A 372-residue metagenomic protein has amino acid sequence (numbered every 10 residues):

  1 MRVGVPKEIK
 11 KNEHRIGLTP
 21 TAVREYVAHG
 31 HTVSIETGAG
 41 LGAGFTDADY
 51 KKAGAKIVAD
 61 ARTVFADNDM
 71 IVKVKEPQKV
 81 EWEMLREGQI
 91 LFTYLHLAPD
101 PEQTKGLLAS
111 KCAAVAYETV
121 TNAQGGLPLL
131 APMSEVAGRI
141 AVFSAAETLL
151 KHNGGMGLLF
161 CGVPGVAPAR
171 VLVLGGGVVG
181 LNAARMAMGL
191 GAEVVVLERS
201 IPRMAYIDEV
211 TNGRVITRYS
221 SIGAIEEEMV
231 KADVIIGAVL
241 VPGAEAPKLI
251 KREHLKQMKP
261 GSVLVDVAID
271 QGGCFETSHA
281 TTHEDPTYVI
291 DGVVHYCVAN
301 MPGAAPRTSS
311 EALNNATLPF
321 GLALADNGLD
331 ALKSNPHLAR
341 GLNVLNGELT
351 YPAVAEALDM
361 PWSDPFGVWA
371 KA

Functional and structural regions predicted by a protein language model:
R2, E8, K79-R170, V298-N300: Glycine/serine-rich phosphate-binding loop and adjoining beta1-alpha1 elements at the start of nucleotide-handling
V5-S110: An N-terminal-biased, well-structured beta-alpha scaffold segment characteristic of Rossmann-like dinucleotide-binding
P6-F45, H152-L240, T287: Glycine-rich phosphate/diphosphate-binding loop of Rossmann-like nucleotide-binding domains
D69, K75-E76, L95-H96, S221 (+3 more regions): Short glycine-/small-residue-rich Rossmann-like dinucleotide-binding loops
E76, V136, G177-V178: Residue-level detector of alpha-helix initiation sites
E118-L159, I269, C274-A372: Adenosine-phosphate binding glycine-rich loop
E209-D291: Rossmann-like adenosine-cofactor binding region
